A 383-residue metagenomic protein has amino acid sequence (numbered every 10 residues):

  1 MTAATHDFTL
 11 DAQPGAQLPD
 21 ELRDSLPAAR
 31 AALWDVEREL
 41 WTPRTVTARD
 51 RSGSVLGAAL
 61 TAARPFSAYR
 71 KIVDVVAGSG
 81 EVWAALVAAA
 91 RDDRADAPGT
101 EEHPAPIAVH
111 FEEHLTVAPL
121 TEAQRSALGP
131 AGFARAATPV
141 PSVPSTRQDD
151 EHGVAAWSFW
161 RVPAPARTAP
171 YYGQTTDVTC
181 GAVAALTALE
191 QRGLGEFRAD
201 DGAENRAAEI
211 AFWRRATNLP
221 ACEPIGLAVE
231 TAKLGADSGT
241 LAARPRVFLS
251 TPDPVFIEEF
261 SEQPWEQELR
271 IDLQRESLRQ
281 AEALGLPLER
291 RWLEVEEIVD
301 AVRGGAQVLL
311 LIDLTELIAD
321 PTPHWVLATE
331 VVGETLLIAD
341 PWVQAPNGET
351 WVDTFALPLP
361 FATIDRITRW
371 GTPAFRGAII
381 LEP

Functional and structural regions predicted by a protein language model:
M1-D35: Short amphipathic alpha-helix that is part of the acyltransferase structural core
V36, T121-Q124, V162-P165, R303 (+2 more regions): Noncatalytic regulatory segments and standalone regulatory/sensor domains
R38-A85: Conserved donor-binding loop and adjoining core beta-sheet/short helix segment in diverse acyl/aminoacyl transferases
R94-P119: Conserved GNAT acetyl-CoA-binding A-motif
V117-T138: Conserved active-site alpha-helix within GNAT-family acetyltransferase domains
A134-D150: Conserved catalytic-core motifs of GNAT/GCN5-like acyltransferases
F159-G235, P245-F248: Active-site nucleophile-adjacent alpha helix/oxyanion-hole segment immediately C-terminal to the catalytic cysteine
E266-L337: Active-site-adjacent substructure of cysteine-protease-like catalytic cores
